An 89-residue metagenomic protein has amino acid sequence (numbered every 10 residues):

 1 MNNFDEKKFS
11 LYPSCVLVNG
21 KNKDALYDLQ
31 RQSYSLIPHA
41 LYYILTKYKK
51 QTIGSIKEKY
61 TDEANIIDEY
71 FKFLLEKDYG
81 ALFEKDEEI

Functional and structural regions predicted by a protein language model:
M1-T46: Acidic, low-complexity/disordered tracts enriched in E/D and polar residues
S33-I89: Long, charge-rich, low-complexity alpha-helical segments
